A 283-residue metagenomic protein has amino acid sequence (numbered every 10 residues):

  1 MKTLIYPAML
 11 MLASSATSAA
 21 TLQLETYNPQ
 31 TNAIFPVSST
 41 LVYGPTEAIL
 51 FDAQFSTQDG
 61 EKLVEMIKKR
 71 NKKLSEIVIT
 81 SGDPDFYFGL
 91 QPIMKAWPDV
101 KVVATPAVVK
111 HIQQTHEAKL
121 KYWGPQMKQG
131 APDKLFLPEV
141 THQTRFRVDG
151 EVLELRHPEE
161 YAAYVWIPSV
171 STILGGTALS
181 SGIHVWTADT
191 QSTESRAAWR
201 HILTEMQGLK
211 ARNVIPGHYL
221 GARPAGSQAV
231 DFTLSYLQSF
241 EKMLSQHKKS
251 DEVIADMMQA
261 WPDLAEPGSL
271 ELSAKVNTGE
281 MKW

Functional and structural regions predicted by a protein language model:
M1-S18: Gram-negative bacterial Sec-dependent N-terminal signal peptides
A20-K69, Y164-T177: Conserved beta-strand hairpin/beta-sheet module of binuclear metal-dependent hydrolase folds, prominently
T31-A33, A48, F55-Q58, S81-F86 (+4 more regions): Solvent-exposed loop/turn segments at secondary-structure junctions within structured extracellular/periplasmic domains
I49-D52, E76-I79, E154-L155: Short catalytic-loop micro-motif centered on adjacent basic/acidic residues
F55-S56, V152-D231, S235: Metallo-beta-lactamase
Q58-V103: Active-site metal-binding motif and surrounding structural segment of the metallo-beta-lactamase
H111, G208-N213, G221-W283: Accessory terminal helices/loops
Q113-A162, P168-S169, Q207: Metallo-beta-lactamase
